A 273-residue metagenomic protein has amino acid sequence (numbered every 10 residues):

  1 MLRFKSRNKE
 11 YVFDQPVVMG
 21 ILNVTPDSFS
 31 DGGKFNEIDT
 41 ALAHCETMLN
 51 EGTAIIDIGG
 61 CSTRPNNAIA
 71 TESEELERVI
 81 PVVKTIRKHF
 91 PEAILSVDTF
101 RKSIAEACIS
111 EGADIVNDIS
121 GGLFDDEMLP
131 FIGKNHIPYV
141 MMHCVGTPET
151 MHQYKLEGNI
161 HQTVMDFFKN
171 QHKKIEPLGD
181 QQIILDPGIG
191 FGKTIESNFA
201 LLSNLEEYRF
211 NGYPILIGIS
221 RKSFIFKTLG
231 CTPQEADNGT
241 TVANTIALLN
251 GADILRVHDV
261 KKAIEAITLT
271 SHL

Functional and structural regions predicted by a protein language model:
M1-F4: Charged catalytic and DNA/RNA-contacting regions of genome-maintenance and nucleic-acid-processing enzymes
S6-R7, F13, S30-D39, A43-H44 (+7 more regions): Active-site-adjacent loop and "lid" segments of alpha/beta metabolic enzymes
P26: Catalytic-pocket segment enriched in acidic/His residues
A43-G59, N250-G251: Catalytic domains of carbohydrate-active enzymes, especially glycoside hydrolases
